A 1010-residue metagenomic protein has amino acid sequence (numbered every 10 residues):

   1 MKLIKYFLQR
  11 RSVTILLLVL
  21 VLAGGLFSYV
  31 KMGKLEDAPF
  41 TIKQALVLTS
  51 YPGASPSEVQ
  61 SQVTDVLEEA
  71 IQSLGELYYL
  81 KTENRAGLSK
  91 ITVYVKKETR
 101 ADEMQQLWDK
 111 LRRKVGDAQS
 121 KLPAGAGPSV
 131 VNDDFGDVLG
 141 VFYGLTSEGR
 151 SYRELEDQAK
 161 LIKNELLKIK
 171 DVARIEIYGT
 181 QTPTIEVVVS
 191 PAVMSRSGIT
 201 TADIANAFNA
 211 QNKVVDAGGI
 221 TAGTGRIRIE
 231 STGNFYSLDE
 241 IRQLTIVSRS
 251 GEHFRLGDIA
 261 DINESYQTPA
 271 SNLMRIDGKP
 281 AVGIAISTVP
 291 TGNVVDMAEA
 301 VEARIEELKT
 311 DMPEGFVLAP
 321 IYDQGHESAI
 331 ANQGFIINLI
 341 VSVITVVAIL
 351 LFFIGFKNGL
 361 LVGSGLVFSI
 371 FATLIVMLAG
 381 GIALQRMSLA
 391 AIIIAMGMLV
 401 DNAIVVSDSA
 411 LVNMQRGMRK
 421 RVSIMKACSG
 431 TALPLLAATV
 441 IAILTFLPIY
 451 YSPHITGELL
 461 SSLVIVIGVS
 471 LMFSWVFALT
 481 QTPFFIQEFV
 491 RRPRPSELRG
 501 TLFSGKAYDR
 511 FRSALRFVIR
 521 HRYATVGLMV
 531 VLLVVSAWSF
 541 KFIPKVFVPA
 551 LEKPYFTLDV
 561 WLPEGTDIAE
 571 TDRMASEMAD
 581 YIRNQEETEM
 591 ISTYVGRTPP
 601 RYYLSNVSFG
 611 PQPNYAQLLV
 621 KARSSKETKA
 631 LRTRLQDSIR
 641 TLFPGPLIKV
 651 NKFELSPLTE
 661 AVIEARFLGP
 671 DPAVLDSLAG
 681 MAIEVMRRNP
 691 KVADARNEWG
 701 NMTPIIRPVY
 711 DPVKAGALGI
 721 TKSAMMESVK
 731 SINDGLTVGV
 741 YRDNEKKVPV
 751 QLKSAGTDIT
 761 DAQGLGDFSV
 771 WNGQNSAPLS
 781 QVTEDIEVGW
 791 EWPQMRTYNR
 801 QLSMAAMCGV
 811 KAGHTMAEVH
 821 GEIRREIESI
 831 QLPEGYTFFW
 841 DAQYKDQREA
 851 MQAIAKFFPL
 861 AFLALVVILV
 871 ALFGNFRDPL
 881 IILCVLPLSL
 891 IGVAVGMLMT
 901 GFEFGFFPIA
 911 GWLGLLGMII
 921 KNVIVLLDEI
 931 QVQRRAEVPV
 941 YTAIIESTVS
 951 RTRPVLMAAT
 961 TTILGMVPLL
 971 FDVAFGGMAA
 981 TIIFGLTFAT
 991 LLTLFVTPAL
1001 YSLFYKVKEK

Functional and structural regions predicted by a protein language model:
M1-K34, T431, L498-V548: Signature of alpha-helical transmembrane segments and their immediate interfacial
Y6, D37, L48, K90 (+9 more regions): Extracytoplasmic/periplasmic membrane-proximal domains and adjacent transmembrane bundles of envelope biogenesis
S12, L20-A54, G116-P123, I449-E458 (+4 more regions): Transmembrane helices with small-residue packing motifs
L16, S55-Q62, T99-K110, L139-F142 (+19 more regions): Solvent-exposed, non-transmembrane alpha-helical starts
G24-K31, I344-L411, V469, A864-T952 (+4 more regions): Hydrophobic transmembrane alpha-helices and their membrane-interface caps in long multi-pass transport proteins
E58-D133, A192-K213, N234, A569-L658 (+1 more regions): Solvent-exposed, membrane-proximal periplasmic/extracellular interface segments of envelope transport and secretion
I321, S328, N332, S407 (+4 more regions): Helix-loop junctions and hydrophobic alpha-helical segments within the transmembrane domains of large membrane
M396-A410, A432-Y451, E458-L498, L618 (+4 more regions): Transmembrane alpha-helices and their membrane-interface boundaries in multi-pass membrane transporters and channels
